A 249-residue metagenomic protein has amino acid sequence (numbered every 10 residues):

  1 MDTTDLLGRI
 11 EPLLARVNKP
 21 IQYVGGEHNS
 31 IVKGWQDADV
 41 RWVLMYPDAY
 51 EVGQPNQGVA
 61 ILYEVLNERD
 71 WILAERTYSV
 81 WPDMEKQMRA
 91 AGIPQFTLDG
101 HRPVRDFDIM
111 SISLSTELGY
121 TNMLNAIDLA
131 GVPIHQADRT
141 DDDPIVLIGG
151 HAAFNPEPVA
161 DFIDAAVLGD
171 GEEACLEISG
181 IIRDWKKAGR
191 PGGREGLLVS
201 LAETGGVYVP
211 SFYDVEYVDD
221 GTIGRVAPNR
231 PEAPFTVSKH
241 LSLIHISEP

Functional and structural regions predicted by a protein language model:
M1-K19, R69: Helix-enriched interaction subdomains in cytosolic or periplasmic regions, typified by TIR/SEFIR signaling/NADase cores
R16-E27, W35-Y50: Short glycine-rich His-centered loop
E27-D37, G100-R102, L198-V199: Short boundary motifs at domain starts and secondary-structure transition points
S30-K33, A60-E68: Histidine-anchored nucleotide/phosphate-binding helix
W42-P47, E51-E64, I72-V80, K86-M88 (+2 more regions): Low-complexity, highly charged intrinsically disordered N-terminal segments that act as targeting/localization
S79-R230: Glycine-rich beta-alpha loop elements in corrinoid/cobalamin-binding modules across cobalamin-dependent enzymes
A227-K239: An aromatic-glycine-centered, glycine-rich loop/turn in mixed alpha/beta architecture
L241-P249: Residue-level detector of conserved catalytic or cofactor/ligand-binding positions in enzyme active sites
